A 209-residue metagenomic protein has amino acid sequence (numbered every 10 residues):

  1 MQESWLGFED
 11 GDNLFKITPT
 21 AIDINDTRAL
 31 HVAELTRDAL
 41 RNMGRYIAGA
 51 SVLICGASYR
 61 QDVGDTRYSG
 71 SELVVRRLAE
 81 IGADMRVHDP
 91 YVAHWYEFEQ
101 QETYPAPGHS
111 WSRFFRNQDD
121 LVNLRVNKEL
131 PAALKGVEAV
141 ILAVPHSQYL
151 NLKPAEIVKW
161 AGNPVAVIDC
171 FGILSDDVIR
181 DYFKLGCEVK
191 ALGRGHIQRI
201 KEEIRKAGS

Functional and structural regions predicted by a protein language model:
M1-S209: Structural/interface elements that position substrates and couple domains in central-metabolism enzymes
